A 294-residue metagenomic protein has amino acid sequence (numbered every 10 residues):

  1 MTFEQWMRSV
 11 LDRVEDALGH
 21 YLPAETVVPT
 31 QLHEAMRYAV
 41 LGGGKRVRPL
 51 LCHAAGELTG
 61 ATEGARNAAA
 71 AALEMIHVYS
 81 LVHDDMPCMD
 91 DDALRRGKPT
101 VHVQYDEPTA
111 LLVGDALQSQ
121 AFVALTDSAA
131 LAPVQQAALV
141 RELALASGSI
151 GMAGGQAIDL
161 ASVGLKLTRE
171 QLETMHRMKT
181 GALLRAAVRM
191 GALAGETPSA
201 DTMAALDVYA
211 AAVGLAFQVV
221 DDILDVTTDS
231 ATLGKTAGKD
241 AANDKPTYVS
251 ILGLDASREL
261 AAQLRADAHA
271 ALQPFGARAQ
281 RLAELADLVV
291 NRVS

Functional and structural regions predicted by a protein language model:
M1, V293-S294: C-terminal end-of-chain micro-motif
M1-P23: N-terminal amphipathic/basic leader segments beginning at the initiator methionine
W6, L22-H269, Q280-V293: Mg2+-dependent prenyl diphosphate-binding active-site environment of isoprenoid biosynthetic enzymes
